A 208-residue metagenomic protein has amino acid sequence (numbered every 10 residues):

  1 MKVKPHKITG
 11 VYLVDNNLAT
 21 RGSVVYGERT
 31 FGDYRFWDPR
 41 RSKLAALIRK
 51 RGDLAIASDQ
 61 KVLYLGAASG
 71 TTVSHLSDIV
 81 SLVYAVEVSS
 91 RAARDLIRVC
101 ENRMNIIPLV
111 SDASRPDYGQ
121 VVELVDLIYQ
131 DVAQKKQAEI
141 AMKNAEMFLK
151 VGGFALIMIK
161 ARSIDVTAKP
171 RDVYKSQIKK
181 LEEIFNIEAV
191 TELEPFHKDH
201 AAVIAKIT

Functional and structural regions predicted by a protein language model:
M1-R35: N-terminal auxiliary segments of SAM/dcSAM-dependent transferases
D33-R49: Conserved SAM-binding loop and adjacent beta-strand
R51-S58, V121-V122: Glycine-rich helix-loop-beta junction characteristic of Rossmann-like nucleotide cofactor-binding loops
I56-A68: Conserved class I S-adenosyl-L-methionine
K61, L82, G152-F154: Short glycine-centered segments of the SAM/dcSAM-binding site in methyltransferase folds
S69-V80: Conserved SAM-binding loop of SAM-dependent methyltransferases across substrates and taxa, primarily the Class I
V86-Q137: S-adenosyl-L-methionine
I140-I207: C-terminal substrate-binding/active-site "lid" region of AdoMet-derived donor-dependent transferases
